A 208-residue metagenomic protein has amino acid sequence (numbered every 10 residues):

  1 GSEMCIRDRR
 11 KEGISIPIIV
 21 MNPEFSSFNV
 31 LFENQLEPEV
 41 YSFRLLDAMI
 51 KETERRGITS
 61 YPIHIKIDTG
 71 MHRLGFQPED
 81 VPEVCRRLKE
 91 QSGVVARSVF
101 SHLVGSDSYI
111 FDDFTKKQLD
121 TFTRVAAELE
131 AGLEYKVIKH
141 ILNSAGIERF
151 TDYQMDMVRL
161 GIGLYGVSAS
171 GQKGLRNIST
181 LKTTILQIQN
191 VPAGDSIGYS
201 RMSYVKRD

Functional and structural regions predicted by a protein language model:
G1-I138, Q154: Active-site-proximal beta-alpha core segment in soluble small-molecule metabolic enzymes
D112-R207: Anionic-ligand-binding alpha/beta catalytic cores of soluble enzymes and soluble regulatory domains that recognize
